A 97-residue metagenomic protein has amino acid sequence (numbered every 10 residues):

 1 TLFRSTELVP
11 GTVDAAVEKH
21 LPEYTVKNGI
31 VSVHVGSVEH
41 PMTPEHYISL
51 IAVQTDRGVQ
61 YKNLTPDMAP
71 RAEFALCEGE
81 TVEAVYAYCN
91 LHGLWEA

Functional and structural regions predicted by a protein language model:
T1-L2: Short, small-residue-biased leader/transition segments that mark boundaries at the very start of proteins
L8-K19: Proline/serine/threonine-rich low-complexity linkers at boundaries of modular beta-sandwich domains
G29-S32: Structural beta-strand segments of beta-rich domains
V35-T43: Short amphipathic, basic-aromatic surface patches that mediate peripheral association with negatively charged
Y47-R57: Extended low-complexity, serine/threonine- and proline-enriched intrinsically disordered segments
P70-F74: Short strand-edge motifs at loop-to-beta-strand transitions and within beta-strands of extracellular beta-rich domains
L76-T81: Surface-exposed, short loops/turns at beta-strand junctions within beta-sandwich domains
Y88-A97: Short acidic/polar inter-strand loop motif in beta-rich domains
